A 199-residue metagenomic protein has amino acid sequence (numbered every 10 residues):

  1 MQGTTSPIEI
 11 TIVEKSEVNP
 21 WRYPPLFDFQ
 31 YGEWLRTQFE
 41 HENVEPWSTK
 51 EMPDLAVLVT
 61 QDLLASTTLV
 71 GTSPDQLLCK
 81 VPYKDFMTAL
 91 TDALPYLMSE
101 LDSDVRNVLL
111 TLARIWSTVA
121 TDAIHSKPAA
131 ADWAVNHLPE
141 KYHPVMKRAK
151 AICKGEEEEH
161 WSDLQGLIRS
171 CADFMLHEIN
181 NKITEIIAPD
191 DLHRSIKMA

Functional and structural regions predicted by a protein language model:
Q2-D102: Conserved NTP/Mg2+-binding pocket subregion across the NTase superfamily
T4-P7, V108, P189-D190: Short glycine-rich, low-complexity/disordered patches
K15, S117, N180: Residue-level marker of positions within ordered structural domains that often coincide with functionally constrained
M87-A149: Extended, basic/helix-rich recognition subdomains
A123-A199: Structured mid-to-C-terminal alpha-helical surface segments
